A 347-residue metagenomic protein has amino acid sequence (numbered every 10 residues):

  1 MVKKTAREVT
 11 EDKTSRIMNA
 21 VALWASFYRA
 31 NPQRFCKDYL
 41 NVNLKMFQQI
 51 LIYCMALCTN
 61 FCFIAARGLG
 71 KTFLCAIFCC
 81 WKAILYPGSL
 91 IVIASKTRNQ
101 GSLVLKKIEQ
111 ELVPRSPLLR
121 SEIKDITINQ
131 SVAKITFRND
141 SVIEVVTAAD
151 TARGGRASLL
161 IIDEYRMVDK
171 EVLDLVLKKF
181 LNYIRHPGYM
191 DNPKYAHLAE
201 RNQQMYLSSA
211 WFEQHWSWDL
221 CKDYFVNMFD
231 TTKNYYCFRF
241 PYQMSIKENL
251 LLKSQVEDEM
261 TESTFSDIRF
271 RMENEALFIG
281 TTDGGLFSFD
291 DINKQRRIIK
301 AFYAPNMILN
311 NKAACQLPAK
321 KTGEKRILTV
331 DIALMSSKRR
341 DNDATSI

Functional and structural regions predicted by a protein language model:
M1-N60, K320: Pre-P-loop entry segment of helicase/translocase ATPase cores
I17, I332-I347: Metal-dependent catalytic core segments for phosphate chemistry
C58-F78: Walker A/P-loop
S89-Q110: Conserved Walker A/P-loop ATP-binding site and its immediately adjacent core in helicase/helicase-like ATPase domains
K107-S158: Inter-Walker segment of RecA-like/P-loop motor cores
L112-P114, E122, M167-F265: ASCE P-loop NTPase helicase motor core
E164-R166, A333: Conserved Walker B
Y242-I332, S336: ATPase catalytic-site recognition across NTP-hydrolyzing enzymes
